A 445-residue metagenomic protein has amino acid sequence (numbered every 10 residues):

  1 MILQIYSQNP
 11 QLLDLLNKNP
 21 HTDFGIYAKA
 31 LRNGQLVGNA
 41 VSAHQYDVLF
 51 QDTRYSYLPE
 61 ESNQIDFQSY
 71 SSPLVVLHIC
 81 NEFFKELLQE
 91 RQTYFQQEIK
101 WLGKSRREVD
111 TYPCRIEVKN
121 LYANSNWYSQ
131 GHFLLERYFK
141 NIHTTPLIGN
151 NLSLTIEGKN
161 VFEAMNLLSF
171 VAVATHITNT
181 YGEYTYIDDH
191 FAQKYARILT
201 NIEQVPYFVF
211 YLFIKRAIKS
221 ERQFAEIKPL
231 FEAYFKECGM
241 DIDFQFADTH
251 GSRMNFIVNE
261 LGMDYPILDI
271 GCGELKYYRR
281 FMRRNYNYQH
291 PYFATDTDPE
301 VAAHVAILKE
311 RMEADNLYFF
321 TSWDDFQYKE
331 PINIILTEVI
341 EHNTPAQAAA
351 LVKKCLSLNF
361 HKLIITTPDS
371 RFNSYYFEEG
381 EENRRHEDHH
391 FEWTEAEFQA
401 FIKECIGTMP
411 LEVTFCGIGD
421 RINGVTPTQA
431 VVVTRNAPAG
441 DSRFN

Functional and structural regions predicted by a protein language model:
M1-G131, N141-I148: Non-catalytic accessory regions of SAM-dependent methyltransferases
D14, N19, A28-L31, K140-Y234: N-terminal auxiliary segments of SAM/dcSAM-dependent transferases
E232-S252: Class I SAM-dependent methyltransferase Rossmann-like catalytic core, especially the SAM/SAH-binding loop
D248-D264: Conserved alpha-helix/loop element of class I SAM-dependent methyltransferases that forms part of the SAM/SAH-binding
Y265-G273: Conserved class I S-adenosyl-L-methionine
L275-D315: Class I SAM-dependent methyltransferase SAM/SAH-binding core
K276-R280, T297, L308, F319-D325 (+1 more regions): S-adenosyl-L-methionine-dependent methyltransferase catalytic module, highlighting the catalytic core
I335: A conserved beta-strand element that flanks and buttresses the S-adenosyl-L-methionine
